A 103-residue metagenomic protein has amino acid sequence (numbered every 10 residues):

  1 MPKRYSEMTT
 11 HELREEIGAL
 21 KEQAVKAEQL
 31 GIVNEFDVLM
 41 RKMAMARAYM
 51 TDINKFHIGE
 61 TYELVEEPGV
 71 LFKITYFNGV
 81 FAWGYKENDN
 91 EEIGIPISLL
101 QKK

Functional and structural regions predicted by a protein language model:
M1-R4: N-terminal leader/propeptide segments of preproteins
S6-K21: Short amphipathic alpha-helical heptad-repeat segments
A19-E60: Mixed-charge, Lys/Arg-rich low-complexity intrinsically disordered regions
N54-K103: Domain-scale macromolecular recognition modules
